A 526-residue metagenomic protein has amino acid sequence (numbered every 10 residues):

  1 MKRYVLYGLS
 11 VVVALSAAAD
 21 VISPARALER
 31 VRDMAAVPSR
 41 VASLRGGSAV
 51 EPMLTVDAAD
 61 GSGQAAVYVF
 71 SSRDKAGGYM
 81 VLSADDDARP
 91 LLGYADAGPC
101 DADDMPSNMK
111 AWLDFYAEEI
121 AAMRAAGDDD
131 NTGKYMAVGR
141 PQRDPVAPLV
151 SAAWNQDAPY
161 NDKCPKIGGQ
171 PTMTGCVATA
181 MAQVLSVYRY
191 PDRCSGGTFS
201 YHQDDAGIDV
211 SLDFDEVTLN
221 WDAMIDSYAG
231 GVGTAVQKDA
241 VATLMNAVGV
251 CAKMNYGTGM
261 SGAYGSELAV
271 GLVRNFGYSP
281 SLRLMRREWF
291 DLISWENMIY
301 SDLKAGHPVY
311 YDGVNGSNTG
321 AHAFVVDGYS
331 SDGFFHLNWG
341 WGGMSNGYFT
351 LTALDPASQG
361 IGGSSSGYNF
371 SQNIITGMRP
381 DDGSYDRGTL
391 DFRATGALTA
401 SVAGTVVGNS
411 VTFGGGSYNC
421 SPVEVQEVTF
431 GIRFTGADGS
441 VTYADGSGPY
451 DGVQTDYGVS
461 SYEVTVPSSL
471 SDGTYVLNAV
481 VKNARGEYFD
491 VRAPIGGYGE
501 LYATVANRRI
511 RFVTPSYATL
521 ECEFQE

Functional and structural regions predicted by a protein language model:
D20-G61: Short, non-transmembrane alpha-helical segments in secretory-pathway proteins
S23, A27, V31-A35, G61 (+5 more regions): Noncatalytic regulatory segments and standalone regulatory/sensor domains
S48, P52-A76, V270, R274-N338: Active-site-adjacent substructure of cysteine-protease-like catalytic cores
L91-S261: Active-site-adjacent structural segments surrounding the nucleophilic cysteine of cysteine proteases and isopeptidases
S358-V423, A437-G439, L501-E526: Short, compositionally biased P/S/T/A/G/V-rich stretches that sit at domain boundaries
T429-F430, D438-V464: Solvent-exposed serine/threonine-rich low-complexity stretches and specific carbohydrate-binding patches
T465-T474, N483: Surface-exposed, short loops/turns at beta-strand junctions within beta-sandwich domains
V481-G497: Short acidic/polar inter-strand loop motif in beta-rich domains
